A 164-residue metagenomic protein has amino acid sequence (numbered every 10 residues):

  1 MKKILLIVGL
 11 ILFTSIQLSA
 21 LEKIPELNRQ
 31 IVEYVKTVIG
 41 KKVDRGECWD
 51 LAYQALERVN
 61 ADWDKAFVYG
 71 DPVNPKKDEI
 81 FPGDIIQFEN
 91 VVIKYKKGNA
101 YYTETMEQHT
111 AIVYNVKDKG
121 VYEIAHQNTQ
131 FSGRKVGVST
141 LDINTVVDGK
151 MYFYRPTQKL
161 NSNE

Functional and structural regions predicted by a protein language model:
I4-F13: Sec-dependent N-terminal signal peptides
F13-S19: C-terminal segment of classical bacterial N-terminal signal peptides
Q17, K76, T140-D142: Short, solvent-exposed coil/turn linker segments
A20-D64, Y101-T105: N-terminal capping segments
E22, E26, E104-E164: Aromatic- and glycine-rich peptidoglycan recognition patches
L27-T37, D50, Q54, P82-D84 (+3 more regions): Bimodal feature
W63-Q130: ...with weaker cross-activation on analogous glycine-rich loops/strands in unrelated enzymes
